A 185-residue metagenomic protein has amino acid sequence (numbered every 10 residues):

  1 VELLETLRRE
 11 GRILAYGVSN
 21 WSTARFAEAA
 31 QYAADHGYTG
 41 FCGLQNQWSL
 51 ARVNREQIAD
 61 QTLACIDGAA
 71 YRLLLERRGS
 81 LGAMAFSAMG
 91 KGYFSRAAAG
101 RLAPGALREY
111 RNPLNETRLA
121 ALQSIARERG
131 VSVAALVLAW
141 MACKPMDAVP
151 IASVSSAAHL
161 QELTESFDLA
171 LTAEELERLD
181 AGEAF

Functional and structural regions predicted by a protein language model:
V1-F185: Beta/alpha (TIM)-barrel catalytic core signal, keyed to glycine-rich beta->alpha loops juxtaposed to Asp/Glu that bind
